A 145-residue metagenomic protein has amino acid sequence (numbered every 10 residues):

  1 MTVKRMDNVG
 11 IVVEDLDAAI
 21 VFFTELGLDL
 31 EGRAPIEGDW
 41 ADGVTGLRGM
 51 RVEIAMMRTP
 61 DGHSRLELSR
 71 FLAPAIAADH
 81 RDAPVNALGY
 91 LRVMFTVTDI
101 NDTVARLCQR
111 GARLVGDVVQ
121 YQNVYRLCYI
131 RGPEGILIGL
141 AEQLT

Functional and structural regions predicted by a protein language model:
M1-I20, D29-G32, Y90-F95, Q143-T145: N-terminal beta-strand motif that seeds the catalytic metal site of vicinal oxygen chelate
T2, R33-P35, E53-M56, S64-L66 (+2 more regions): Vicinal oxygen chelate
R5, M50-R51, G89, V124: Exposed loop/turn and edge beta-strand positions of beta-sandwich/beta-sheet ligand-binding modules
M6, F23, L66-L68, Y90 (+1 more regions): Short, structured motif recognition centered on aromatic/hydrophobic residues
V12-H63, Q109, C128: Core segments of cupin and vicinal oxygen chelate
G38-G43, A75-R81: A short, acidic/glycine-rich surface segment
H63, L72-A75: Active-site/binding-pocket entry motifs
A83-A87: Non-DNA-binding regulatory cores of transcription-related proteins, predominantly C-terminal effector-binding
